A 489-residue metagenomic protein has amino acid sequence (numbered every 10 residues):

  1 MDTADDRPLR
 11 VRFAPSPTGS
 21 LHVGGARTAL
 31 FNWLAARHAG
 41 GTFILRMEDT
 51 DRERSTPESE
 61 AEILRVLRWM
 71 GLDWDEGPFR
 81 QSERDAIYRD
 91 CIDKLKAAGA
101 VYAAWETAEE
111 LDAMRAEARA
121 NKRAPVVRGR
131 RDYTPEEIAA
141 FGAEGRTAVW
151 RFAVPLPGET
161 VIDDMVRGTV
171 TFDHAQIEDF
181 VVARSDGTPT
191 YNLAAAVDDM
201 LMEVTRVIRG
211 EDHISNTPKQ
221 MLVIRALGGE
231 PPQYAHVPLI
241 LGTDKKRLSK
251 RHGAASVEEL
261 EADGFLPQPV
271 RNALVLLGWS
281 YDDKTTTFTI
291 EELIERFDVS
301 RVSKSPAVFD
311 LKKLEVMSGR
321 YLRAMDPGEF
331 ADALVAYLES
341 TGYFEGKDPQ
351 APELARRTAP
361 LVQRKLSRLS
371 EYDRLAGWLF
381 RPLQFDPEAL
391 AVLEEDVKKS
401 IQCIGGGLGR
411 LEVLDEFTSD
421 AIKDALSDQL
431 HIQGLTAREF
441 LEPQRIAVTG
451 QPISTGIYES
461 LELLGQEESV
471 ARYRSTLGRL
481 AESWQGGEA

Functional and structural regions predicted by a protein language model:
D2-A120, N216-G229: N-terminal Rossmann-like or analogous alpha/beta NTP/dinucleotide-binding catalytic cores that position adenine
V11-P17, L45-D49, M202-V207, G407 (+2 more regions): Glycine- and acidic
H22, N32, I63, L95 (+9 more regions): Residue-level signal for inorganic ion chemistry
F43, M70-L72, M200-E203, R247-A254 (+7 more regions): Short acidic (Asp/Glu) and glycine-rich catalytic loops that position anionic groups and cofactors
A103, T107-H236, L241-L248, S256 (+1 more regions): Active-site cores that bind ATP or allylic diphosphates and position pyrophosphate for catalysis
W105, R184, M202-H213, L241-A273 (+3 more regions): Conserved phosphate-binding loops in nucleotide/dinucleotide-binding enzymes
P327-Q433: Small-residue-rich helix-loop
D420-E488: Charged substrate- and nucleic-acid-binding regions of tRNA-handling and nucleotidyl-transfer enzymes, centered on
